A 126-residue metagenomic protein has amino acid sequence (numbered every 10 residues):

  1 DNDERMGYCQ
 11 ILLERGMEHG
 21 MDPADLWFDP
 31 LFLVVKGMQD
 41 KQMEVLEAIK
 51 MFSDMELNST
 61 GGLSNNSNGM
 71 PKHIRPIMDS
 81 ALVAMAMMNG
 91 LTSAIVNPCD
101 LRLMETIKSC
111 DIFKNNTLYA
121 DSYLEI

Functional and structural regions predicted by a protein language model:
D1-D121, I126: Catalytic alpha/beta core domains of metabolic enzymes, predominantly
